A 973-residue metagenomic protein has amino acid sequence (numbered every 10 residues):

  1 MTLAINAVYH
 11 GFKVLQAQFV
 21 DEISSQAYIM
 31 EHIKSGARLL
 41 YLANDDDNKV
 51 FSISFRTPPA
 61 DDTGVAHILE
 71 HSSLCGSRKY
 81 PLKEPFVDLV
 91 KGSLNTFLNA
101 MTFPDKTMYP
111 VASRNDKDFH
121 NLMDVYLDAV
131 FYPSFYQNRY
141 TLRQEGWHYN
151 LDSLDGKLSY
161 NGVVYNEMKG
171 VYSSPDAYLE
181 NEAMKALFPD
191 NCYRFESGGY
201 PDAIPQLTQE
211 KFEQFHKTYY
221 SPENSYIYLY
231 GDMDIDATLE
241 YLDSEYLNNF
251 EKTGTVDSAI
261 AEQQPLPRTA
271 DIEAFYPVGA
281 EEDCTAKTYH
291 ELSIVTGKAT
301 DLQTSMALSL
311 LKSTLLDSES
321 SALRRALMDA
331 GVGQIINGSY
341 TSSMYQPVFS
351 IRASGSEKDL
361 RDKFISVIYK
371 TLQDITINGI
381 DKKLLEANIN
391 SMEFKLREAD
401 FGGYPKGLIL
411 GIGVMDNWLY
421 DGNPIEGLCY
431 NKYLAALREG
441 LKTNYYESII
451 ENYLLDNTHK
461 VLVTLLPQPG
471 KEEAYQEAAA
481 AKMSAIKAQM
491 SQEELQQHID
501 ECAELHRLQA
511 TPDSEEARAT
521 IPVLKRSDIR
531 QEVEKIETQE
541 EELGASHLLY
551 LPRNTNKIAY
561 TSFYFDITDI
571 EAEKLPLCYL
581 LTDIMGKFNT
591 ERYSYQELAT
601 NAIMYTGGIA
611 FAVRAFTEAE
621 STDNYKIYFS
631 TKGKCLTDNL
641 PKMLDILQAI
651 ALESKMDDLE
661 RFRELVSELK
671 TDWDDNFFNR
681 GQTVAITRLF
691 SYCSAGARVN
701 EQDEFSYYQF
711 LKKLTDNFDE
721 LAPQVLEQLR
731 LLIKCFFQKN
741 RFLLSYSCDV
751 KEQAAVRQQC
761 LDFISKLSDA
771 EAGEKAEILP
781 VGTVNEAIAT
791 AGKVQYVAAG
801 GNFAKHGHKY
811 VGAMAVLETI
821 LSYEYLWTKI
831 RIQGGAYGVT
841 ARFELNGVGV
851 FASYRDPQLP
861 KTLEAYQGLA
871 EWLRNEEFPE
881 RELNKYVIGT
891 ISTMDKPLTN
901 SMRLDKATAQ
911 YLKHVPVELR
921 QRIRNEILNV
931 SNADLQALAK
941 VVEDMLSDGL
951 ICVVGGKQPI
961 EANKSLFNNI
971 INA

Functional and structural regions predicted by a protein language model:
M1-V50: Non-catalytic terminal extensions that flank enzyme cores
A43-D45, S52-S54, Y165, K169-S174 (+9 more regions): His/Glu-based metal-binding/catalytic segments typifying zinc-dependent metallopeptidases
N48-P58, E84-Y132, R139-N150, A177-D202 (+11 more regions): M16 family metallopeptidases and their MPP-like homologs
V65, L69-S73, L581: Active-site His/Glu-centered metal-binding helix of metallohydrolases
F97, E213-K217, P277-A280, L323 (+11 more regions): Generic recognition of flexible, low-complexity loop/linker segments
S153-N224, Y228-Y246, F250-G279, C284-A286 (+1 more regions): Hydrophobic, small-residue-rich alpha-helical packing segments that form membrane-like cores
N161, E213-E245, V725-C760, S947: Non-catalytic, conformational "gating/processing" segments within enzyme and secreted inhibitor domains
Q214-H216, Y226, I235-G254, N378 (+2 more regions): Extended, regular secondary-structure scaffolds
